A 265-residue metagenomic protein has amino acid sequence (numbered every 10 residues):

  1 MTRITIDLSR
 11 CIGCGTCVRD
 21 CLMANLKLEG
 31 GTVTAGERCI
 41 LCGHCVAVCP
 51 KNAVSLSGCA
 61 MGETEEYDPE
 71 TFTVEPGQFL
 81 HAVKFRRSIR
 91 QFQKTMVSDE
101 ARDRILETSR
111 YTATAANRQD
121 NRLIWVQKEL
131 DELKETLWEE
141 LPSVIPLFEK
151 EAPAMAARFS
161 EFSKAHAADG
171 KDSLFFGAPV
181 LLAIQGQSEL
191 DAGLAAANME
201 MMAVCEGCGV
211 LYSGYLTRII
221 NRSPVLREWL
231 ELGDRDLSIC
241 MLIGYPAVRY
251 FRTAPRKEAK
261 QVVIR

Functional and structural regions predicted by a protein language model:
R3-I6, T16-T32, H44-M61: Iron-sulfur cluster-binding cysteine motifs and their immediate structural context in ferredoxin-like electron-transfer
L41-N121: Flanking helices and flexible, charged tails adjoining ferredoxin-like Fe-S electron-transfer domains in multi-subunit
F72, K164-D169, D236-R265: C-terminal helix-cap and adjacent tail motif
I105, S109, V180-W229, M241: Small-aliphatic-rich amphipathic alpha-helix that forms the alpha element of a beta-alpha
A115-R118, S173-F176, L230-D234, A254-R256: Solvent-exposed alpha-helices and their adjacent loops that cap or buttress functional pockets in soluble metabolic
I124-A192: Glycine/small-residue-rich phosphate/adenosyl-binding loop
I145-R158, W229-A254: A glycine-rich helix N-cap at a beta->alpha junction
